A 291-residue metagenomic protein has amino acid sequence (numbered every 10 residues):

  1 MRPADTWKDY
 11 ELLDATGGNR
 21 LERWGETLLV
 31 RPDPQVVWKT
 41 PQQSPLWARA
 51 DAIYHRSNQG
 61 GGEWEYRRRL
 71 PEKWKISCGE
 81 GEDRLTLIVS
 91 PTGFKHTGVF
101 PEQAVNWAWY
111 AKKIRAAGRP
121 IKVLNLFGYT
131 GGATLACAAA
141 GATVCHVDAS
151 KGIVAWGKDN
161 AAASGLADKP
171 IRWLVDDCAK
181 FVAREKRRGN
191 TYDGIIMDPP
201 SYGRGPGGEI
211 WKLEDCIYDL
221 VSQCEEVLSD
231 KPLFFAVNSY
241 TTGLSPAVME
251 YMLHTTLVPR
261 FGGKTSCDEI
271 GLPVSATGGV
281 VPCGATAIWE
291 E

Functional and structural regions predicted by a protein language model:
K8-E22, L29-P101, A108: Non-catalytic substrate-recognition/targeting regions of SAM-dependent transferases
P101-G118: Conserved alpha-helix/loop element of class I SAM-dependent methyltransferases that forms part of the SAM/SAH-binding
G118-Y129: Conserved class I S-adenosyl-L-methionine
G128, D148-G152, C216: Short beta->alpha hinge that forms the Motif I/post-I loop of the SAM-binding pocket
T130-V144: Conserved SAM-binding loop of SAM-dependent methyltransferases across substrates and taxa, primarily the Class I
S150-I196: S-adenosyl-L-methionine
D215-K231: A short glycine-rich, Lys/Arg-flanked "PGG" loop and its adjoining helix->strand segment in the class I
P232-E291: C-terminal catalytic and target-recognition region of SAM-dependent MTase-like enzymes, primarily methyltransferases
